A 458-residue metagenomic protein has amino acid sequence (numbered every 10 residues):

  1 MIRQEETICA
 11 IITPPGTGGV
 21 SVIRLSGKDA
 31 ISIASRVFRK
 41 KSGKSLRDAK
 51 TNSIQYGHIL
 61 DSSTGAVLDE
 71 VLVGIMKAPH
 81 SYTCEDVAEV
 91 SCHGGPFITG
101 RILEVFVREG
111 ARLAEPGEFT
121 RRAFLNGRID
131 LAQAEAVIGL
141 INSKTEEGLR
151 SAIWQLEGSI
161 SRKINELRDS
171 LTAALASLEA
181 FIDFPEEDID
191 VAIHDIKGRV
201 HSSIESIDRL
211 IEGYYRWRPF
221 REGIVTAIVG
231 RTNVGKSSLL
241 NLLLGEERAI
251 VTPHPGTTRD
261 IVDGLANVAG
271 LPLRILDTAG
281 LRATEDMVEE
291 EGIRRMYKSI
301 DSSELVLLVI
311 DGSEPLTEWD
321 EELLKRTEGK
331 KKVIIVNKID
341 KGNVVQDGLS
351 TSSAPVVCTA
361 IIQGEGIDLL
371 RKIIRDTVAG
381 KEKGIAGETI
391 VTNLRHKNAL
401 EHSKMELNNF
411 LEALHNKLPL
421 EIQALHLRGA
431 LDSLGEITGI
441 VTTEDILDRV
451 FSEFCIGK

Functional and structural regions predicted by a protein language model:
M1-R150, W154, G158, V333: A glycine-rich (often HGG/GG-containing) alpha/beta subdomain
I2-I11, P15, H58, E146-N267 (+2 more regions): C-terminal-of-GTPase-core extension/linker across diverse P-loop GTPases
S26-G27, G95, P255, G312-S313 (+1 more regions): Short beta->alpha junction loops/turns
I54-K77, G256-T284, S299-L305: Switch I (G2) and immediately adjacent beta-strands of P-loop GTPase domains
R112, P272-R274, P355: Conserved beta-strand segments of alpha/beta enzyme cores
L244, A279-G280, E304, D311-G312 (+1 more regions): Short glycine-/small-residue-rich Rossmann-like dinucleotide-binding loops
I275, V309, I335: Generic enzyme active-site microenvironment
E289-S313: Inter-motif core of Ras-like GTPase G domains
